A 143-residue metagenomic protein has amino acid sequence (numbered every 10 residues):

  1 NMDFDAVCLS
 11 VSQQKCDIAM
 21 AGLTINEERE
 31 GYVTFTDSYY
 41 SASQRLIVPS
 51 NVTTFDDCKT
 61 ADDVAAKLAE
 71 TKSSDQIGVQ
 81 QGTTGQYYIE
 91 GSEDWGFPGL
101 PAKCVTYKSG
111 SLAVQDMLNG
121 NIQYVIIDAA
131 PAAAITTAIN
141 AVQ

Functional and structural regions predicted by a protein language model:
N1-A66: Acidic, polar ligand-binding/catalytic clefts
N1-L9, L100-D116: Short helix-initiation/N-cap motifs at beta->coil->alpha
M2, G22-T24, P49-S50, Q80-T83 (+2 more regions): Active-site-proximal beta-strand/loop segments in catalytic clefts of secreted hydrolases
A6, M20-Y32, Y87-G91, L118-Q143: A ligand-binding cleft/hinge motif common to bilobed small-molecule-binding domains
A42, T71-S73, L118: Residue-level preference for short coil/turn positions at secondary-structure junctions
K67-D75, Q80-K108, T137-N140: Ligand-binding cleft/hinge of the Venus flytrap
